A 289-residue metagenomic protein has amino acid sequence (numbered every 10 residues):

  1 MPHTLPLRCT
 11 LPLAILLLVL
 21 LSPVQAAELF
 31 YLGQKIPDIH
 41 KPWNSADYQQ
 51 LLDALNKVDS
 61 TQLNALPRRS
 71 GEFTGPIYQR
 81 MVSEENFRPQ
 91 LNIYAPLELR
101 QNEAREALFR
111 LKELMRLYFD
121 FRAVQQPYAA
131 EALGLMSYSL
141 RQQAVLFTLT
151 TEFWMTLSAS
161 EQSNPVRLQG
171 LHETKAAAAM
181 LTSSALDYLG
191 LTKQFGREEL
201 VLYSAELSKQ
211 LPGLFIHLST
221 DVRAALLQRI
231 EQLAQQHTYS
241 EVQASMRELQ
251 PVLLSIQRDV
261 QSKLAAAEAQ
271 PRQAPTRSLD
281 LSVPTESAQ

Functional and structural regions predicted by a protein language model:
M1-P12: Bacterial N-terminal signal peptides that target proteins for export
L5-P6, L21, I230: Generic extreme N-terminus detector
T10-L21: Bacterial N-terminal signal peptides
S22-A26: Sec/Tat signal peptide C-region and signal peptidase I cleavage site
A27-A288: Non-catalytic all-alpha helical scaffold/repeat segments
